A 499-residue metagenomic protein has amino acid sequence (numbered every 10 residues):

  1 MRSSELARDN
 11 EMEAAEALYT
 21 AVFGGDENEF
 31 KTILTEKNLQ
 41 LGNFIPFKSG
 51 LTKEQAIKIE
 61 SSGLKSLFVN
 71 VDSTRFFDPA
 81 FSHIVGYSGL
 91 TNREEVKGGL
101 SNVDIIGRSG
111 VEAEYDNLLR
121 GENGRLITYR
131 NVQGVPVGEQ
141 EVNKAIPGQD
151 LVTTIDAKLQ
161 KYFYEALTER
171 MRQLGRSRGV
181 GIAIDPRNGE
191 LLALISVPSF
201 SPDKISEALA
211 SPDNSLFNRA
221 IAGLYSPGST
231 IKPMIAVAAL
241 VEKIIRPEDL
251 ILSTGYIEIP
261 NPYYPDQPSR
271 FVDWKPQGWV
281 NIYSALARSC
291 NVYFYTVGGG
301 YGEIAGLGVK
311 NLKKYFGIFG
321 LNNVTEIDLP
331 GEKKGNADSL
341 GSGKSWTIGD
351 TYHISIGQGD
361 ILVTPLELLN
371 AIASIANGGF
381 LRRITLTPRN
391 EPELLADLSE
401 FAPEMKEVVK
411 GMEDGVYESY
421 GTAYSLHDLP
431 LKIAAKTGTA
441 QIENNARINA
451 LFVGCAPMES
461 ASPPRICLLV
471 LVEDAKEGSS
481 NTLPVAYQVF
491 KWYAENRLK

Functional and structural regions predicted by a protein language model:
R2, A7-F23, N28-G148, V470 (+2 more regions): Small/polar-residue-rich segments within soluble enzyme cores
A7, G89-K97, K243-I245, N377-R382 (+1 more regions): Short helix-capping/linker segments at secondary-structure and domain boundaries
A7-R8, K476-S480: A generic structural signal for short coil/turn motifs at secondary-structure boundaries
E13, A17-A21, S49, K53 (+22 more regions): Solvent-exposed, polar/charged alpha-helical surfaces in well-ordered, non-transmembrane soluble domains, broadly
F44, P136-G179: Conserved, well-ordered alpha-helix/loop/beta-strand core segments that scaffold catalytic motifs
K65-F68, R172-P186: Short N-terminal helix-loop-first-beta-strand/juxtamembrane motif that initiates sensory/input modules
R130-V142, G181, D185-S229, M234-D474 (+2 more regions): Beta-lactam-recognizing serine transpeptidase/beta-lactamase-like catalytic domain environment
P392-E393, V485-K499: Short, gly/Ser/Thr-rich active-site loops of penicillin-recognizing serine hydrolases
